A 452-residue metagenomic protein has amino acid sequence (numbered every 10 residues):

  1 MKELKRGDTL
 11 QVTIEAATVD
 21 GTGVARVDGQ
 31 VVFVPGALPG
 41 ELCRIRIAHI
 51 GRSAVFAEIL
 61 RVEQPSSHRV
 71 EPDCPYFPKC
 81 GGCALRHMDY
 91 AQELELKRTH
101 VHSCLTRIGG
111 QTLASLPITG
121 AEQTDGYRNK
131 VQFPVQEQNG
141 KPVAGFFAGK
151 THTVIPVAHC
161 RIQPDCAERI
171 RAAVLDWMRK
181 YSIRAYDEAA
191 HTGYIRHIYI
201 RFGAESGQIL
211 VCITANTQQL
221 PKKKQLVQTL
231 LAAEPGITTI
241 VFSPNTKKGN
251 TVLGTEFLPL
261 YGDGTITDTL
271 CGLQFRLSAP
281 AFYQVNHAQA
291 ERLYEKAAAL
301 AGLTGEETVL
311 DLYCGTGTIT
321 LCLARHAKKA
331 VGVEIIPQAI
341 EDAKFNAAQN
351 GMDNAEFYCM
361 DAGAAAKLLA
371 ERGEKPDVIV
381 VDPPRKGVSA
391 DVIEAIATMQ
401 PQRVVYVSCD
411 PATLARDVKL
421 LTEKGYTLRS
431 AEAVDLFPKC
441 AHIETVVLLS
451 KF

Functional and structural regions predicted by a protein language model:
M1-Y76, E356-F357, A364: Terminal RNA-binding accessory module
K2-Q11, V19, K222-F452: Rossmann-like S-adenosyl-L-methionine
G23-D28, G145-A148, C212-T214, A343: Short, acidic/hydrophobic/Gly-rich beta-strand patch recurrent on exposed beta strands that often constitutes part
G40, Q163, N286: Short, conserved phosphate/pyrophosphate- and ester-handling motifs at nucleotide-, phospho-/glycolipid
R46-I50, P134-Q138, R201-E205, F452: Short beta-strand micro-motifs enriched in acidic
L60-P72, P78-A185, E205, L220: Extended interfacial segments that mediate partner engagement and assembly in macromolecular machines
P117-T124, E188, I195-H197, A433-L436: Short, solvent-exposed loop/turn elements at beta->coil junctions and helix N-caps that rim active or binding pockets
I200, S206-N216, Q274-S278, V378: Short, aliphatic-rich beta-strand segments
